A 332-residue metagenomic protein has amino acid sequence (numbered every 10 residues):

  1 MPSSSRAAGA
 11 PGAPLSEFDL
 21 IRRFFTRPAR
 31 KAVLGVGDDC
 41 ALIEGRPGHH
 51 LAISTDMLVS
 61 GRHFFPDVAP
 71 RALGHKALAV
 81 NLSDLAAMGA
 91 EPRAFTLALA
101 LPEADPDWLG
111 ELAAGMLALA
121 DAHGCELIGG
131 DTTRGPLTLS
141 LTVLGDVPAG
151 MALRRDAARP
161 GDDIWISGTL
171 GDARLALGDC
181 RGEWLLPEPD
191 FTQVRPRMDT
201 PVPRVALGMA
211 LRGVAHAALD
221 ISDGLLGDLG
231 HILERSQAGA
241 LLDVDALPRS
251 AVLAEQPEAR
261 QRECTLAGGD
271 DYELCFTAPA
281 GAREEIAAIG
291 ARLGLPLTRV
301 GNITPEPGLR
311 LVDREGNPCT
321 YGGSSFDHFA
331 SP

Functional and structural regions predicted by a protein language model:
M1-H63, D67-A69, M88, R93 (+1 more regions): Extreme N-terminal cap/leader segments of soluble proteins
P2, G45, L51, L58 (+1 more regions): Glycine-rich anion-binding loops of enzyme active sites
P2-T26, P102-E126, T133-L139, L144 (+2 more regions): Glycine-/charge-enriched secondary-structure boundary and capping motifs
L34-V36, A52-S54, L127-G130, W165-G168 (+2 more regions): General beta-strand structural signal in soluble alpha/beta enzymes
L42, N81, G89, L127 (+4 more regions): Residue-level signal for inorganic ion chemistry
R71-A94, E111-A122, A206, A210 (+1 more regions): Small-aliphatic-rich amphipathic alpha-helix that forms the alpha element of a beta-alpha
T142-L153, F191-A210: Active-site glycine-rich loop that binds ribose-phosphate moieties when present
I164-G168, T200-L229: Internal active-site segments that recognize and position negatively charged phosphoryl groups and nucleotide moieties
